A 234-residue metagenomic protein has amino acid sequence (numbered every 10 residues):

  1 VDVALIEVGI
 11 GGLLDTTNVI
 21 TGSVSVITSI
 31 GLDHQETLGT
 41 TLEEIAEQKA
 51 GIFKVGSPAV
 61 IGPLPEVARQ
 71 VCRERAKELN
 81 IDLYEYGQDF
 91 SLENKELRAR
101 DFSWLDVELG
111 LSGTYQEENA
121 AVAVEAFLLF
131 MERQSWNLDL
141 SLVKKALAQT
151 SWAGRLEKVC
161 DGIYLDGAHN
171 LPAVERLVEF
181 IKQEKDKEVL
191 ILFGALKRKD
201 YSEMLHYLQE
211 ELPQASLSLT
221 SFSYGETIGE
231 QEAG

Functional and structural regions predicted by a protein language model:
V1-T37, R69-D106: Extended acidic/charged loop-beta regions that coordinate divalent cations and stabilize anionic phosphate/carboxylate
D2-I6, D15-V26, I30-H34, E44 (+1 more regions): Nucleotide phosphate-binding/pyrophosphate-handling subdomain across enzymes that bind or process nucleotide phosphates
G12, V19, I30-G39, L147 (+1 more regions): Flexible, gly/pro- and Lys/Arg-enriched active-site loops
G39-E47: Glycine-rich S-adenosyl-L-methionine
A46-V55: Membrane-proximal helix-turn-helix segments that form the acceptor-binding/catalytic region of lipid-linked
K54-P63: Short loop-to-beta-strand entry elements in the cores of soluble alpha/beta enzymes
S57, L79-L83, W136: Short glycine/serine/threonine/alanine-rich loop segments
L64-Y84, E93-K95, G162-Y164, L171 (+1 more regions): C-terminal helical cap/extension that packs against the catalytic core of soluble nucleotide-cofactor enzymes
